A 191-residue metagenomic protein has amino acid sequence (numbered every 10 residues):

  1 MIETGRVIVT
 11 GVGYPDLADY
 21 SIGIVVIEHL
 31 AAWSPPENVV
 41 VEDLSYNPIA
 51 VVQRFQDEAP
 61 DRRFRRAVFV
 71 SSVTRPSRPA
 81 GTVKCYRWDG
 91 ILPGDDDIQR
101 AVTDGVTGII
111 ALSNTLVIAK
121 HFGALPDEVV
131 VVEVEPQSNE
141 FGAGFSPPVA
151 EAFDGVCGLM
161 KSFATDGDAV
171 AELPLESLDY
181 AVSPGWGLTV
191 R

Functional and structural regions predicted by a protein language model:
M1-F122, V131-V134, A143-D154, F163-V190: N-terminal catalytic or cofactor-binding beta/alpha core of small enzyme domains
Q137: Short "lid" loop at the C-terminus of a central beta-strand within the Rossmann-like core of SAM-dependent
E140: Glycine-rich phosphate/diphosphate-binding loops and the adjacent beta-loop-alpha structural elements that coordinate
M160: Hydrophobic "lid"/C-terminal helical patch of Rossmann-like NAD(P)-dependent dehydrogenase/epimerase domains
